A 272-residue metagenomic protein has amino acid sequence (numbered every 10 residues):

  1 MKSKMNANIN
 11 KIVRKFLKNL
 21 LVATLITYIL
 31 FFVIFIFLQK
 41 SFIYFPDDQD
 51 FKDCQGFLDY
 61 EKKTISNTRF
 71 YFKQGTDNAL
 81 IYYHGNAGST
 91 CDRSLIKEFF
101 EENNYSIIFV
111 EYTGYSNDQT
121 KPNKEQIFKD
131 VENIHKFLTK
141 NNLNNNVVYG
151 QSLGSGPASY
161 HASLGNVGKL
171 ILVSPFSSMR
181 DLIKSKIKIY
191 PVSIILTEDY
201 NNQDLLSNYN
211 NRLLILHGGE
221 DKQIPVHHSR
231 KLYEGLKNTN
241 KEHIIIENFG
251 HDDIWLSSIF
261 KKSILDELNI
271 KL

Functional and structural regions predicted by a protein language model:
F16, L20-S66: An N-terminal hydrophobic leader/cap segment in hydrolases
R69-F137, Q151, S155-G156, Y160: Membrane-embedded segments
S89, E220-I224, H251-D252: Acidic catalytic loop of the alpha/beta-hydrolase fold
I96, N202, N211, P225-E234: Short alpha-helix in the alpha/beta-hydrolase fold that links the catalytic acid
N142-S152: Alpha/beta-hydrolase fold nucleophile elbow
S155-N211, S258: Hydrolase active-site cap/lid region
Y209, I215-D221: Short beta-strand/loop motif that positions the catalytic acidic residue of the alpha/beta-hydrolase fold
K231, N238-L272: C-terminal catalytic histidine-bearing segment of alpha/beta-hydrolase fold enzymes
